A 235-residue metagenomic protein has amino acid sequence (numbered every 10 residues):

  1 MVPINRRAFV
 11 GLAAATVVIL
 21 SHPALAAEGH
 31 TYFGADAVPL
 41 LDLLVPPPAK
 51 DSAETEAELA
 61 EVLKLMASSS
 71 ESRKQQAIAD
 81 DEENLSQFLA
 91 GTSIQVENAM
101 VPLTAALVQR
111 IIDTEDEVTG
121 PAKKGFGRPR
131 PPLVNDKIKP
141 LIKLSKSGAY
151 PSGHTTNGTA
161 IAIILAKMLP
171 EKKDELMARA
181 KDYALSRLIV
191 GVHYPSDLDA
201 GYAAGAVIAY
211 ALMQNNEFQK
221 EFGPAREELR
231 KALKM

Functional and structural regions predicted by a protein language model:
V2-A15: N-terminal secretory signal peptides and thylakoid transit peptides that target proteins across membranes
A14, R130, T156, Y194 (+2 more regions): Short, flexible micro-motifs
T16-L20: Hydrophobic core
H22-A26: Sec/Tat signal peptide C-region and signal peptidase I cleavage site
A27-V190: Hydrophobic alpha-helical bundle signature of multipass membrane enzymes
G127-P132, A160-A162, L198-A206, R226-L229: Short alpha-helical linear motifs
Y183-M213: Interfacial helix-loop-helix junctions of multi-pass membrane proteins
A209-M235: C-terminal membrane module of polytopic membrane proteins
